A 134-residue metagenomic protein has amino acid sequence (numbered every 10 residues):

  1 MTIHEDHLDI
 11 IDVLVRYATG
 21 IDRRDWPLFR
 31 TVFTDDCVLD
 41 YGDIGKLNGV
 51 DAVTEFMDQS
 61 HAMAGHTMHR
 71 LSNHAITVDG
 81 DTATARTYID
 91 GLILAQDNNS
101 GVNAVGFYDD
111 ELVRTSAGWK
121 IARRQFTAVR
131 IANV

Functional and structural regions predicted by a protein language model:
M1-D35: Short, low-complexity N-terminal intrinsically disordered segments enriched in polar/charged residues
E5, G65-A75, L92, K120-A122 (+1 more regions): C-terminal-biased regions
E5-L14, D81, R86-Y88, I93: Binding-site signature for planar aromatic cofactors or substrates
W26-G91: A solvent-exposed, acidic/Ser-Thr-rich amphipathic alpha-helical stretch
H69-L71, N103-Y108: Short, surface-exposed coil-to-beta transition loops
T84, V105-N133: Short beta-strand edge/turn micro-motifs at domain boundaries
L92-G101, I131: Short, cysteine-centered beta-strand-loop-beta hairpins and adjacent loop/turn segments enriched in charged/polar
